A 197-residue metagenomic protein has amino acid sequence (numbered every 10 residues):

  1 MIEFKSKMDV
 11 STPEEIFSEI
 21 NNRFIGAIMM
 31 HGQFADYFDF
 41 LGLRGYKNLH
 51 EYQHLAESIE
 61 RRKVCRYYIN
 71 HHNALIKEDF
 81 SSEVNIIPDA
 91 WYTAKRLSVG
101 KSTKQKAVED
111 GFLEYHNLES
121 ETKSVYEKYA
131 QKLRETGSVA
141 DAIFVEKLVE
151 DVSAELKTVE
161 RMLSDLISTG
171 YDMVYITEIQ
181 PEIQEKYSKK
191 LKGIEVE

Functional and structural regions predicted by a protein language model:
M1-E197: Iron-associated oxidoreductase/ferritin-like identity signal
